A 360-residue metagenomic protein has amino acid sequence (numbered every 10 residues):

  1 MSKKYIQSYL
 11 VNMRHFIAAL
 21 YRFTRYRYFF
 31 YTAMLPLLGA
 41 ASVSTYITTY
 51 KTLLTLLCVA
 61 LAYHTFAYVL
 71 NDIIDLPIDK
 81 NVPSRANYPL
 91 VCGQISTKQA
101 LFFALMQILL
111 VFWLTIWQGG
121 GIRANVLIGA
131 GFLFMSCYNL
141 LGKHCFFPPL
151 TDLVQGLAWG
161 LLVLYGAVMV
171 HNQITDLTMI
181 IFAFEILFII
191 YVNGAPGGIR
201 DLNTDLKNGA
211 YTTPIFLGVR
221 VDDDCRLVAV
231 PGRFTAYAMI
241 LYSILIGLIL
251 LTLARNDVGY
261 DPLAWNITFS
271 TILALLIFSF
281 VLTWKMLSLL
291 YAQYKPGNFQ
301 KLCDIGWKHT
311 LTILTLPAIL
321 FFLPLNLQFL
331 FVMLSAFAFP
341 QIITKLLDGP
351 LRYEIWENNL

Functional and structural regions predicted by a protein language model:
M1-Y21: Short, Lys/Arg-rich, polar N-terminal cytosolic tail immediately upstream of the first transmembrane signal-anchor
R14-Y21, Y88-I174: Intramembrane alpha-helical segments
A33-G39, P89, D152-V170, I215-F216 (+2 more regions): Small-residue-rich segments of transmembrane alpha-helices in multi-pass membrane proteins, especially helix faces
M34-I74, S84, V111-I116, G121-C137 (+2 more regions): Membrane-embedded alpha-helical segments that form the functional core of polytopic membrane enzymes, especially those
V59-V91, Q99, I189-F216, L347: Acidic (Asp/Glu-rich) catalytic motifs at the cytosolic membrane interface
N81-A124, I128, A210-P262: Multi-pass membrane catalytic core of lipid/isoprenoid biosynthesis enzymes
M135-P148, G194-I199, M286-Q293: C-terminal ends of transmembrane helices
V258-L360: Extended hydrophobic alpha-helices typical of membrane-associated regions
